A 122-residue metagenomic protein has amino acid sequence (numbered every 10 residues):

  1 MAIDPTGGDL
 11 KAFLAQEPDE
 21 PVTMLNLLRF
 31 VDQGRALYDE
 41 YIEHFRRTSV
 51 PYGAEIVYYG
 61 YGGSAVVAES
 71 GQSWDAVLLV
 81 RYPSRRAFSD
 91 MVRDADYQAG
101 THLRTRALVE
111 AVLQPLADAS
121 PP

Functional and structural regions predicted by a protein language model:
M1-V77, P83-D90, A117-P122: Short S/T/G/P-rich N-terminal loop/turn motif that feeds into the first structured element of a domain
G71, R106-E110, L116: Core nucleotidyl-transferase/polymerase catalytic module
D96, V112-A119: C-terminal or internal capping secondary-structure element at the end of a domain, subdomain, or sheet
D96-H102, L108: A common structural junction motif
